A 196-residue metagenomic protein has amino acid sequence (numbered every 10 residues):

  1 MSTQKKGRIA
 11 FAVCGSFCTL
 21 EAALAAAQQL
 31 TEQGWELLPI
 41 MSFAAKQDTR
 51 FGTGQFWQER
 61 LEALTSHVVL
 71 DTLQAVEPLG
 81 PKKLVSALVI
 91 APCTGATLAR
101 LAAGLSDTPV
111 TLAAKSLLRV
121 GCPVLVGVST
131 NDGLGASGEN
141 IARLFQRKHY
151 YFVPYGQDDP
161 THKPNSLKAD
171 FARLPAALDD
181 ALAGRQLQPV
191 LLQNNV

Functional and structural regions predicted by a protein language model:
M1-V124, S129-V196: A cross-family phosphate/adenosyl-ligand binding-site feature
